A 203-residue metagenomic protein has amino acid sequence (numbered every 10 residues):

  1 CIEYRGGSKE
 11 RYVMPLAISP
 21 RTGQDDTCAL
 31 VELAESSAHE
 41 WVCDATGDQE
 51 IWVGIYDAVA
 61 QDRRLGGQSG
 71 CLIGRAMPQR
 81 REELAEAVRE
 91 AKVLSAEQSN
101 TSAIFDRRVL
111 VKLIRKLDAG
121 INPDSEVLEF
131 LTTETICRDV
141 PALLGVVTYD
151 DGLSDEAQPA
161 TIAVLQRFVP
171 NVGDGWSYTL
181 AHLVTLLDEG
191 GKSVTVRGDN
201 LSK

Functional and structural regions predicted by a protein language model:
I2-K203: Conserved ATP-binding subdomain of kinase catalytic cores across diverse folds
